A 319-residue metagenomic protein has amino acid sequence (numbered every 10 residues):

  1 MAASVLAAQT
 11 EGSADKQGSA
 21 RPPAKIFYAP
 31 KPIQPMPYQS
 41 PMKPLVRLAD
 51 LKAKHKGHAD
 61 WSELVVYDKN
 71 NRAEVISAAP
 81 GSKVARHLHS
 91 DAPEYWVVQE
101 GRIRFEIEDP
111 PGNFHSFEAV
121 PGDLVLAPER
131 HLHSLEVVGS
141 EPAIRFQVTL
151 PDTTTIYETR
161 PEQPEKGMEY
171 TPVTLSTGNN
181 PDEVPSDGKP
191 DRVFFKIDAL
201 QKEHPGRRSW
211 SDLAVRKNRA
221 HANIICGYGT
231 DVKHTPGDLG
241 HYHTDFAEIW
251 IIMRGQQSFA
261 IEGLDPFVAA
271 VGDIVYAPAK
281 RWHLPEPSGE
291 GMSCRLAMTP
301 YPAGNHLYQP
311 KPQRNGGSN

Functional and structural regions predicted by a protein language model:
A2-A8: Hydrophobic h-region of N-terminal signal peptides that target proteins for export in Gram-negative bacteria
Q9-R72, A85-R86, Y157-G227, V232-K233 (+2 more regions): A short, N-terminal "cap"/entry segment at the start of jelly-roll beta-barrel domains of the cupin/DSBH fold
E74, V84, H115-F117, D238 (+1 more regions): Short beta-strand segments
S77-A79, L88-D109, Y228-D231, Y242-F259 (+1 more regions): Short, conserved beta-strand element in jelly-roll/cupin
Y95, L126, S140-T159, Y276 (+1 more regions): A short hydrophobic beta-strand segment most commonly corresponding to one strand of the jelly-roll/cupin
D109-E129, G263-A279: Short acidic-glycine-tyrosine-enriched beta hairpin
S134-G139, E286-S288: Asparagine-centered strand-capping/turn motif at beta-strand->loop junctions
L213-E286, M292: Structured core of small recognition/catalytic domains
